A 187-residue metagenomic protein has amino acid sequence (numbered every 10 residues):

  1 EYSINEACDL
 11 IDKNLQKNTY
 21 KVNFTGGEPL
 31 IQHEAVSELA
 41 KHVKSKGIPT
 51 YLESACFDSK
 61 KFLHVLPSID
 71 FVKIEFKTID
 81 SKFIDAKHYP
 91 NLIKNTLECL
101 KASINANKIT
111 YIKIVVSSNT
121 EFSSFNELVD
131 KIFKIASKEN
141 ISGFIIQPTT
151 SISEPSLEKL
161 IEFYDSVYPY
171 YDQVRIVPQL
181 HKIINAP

Functional and structural regions predicted by a protein language model:
E1-V22: Conserved alpha-helical substructure of the radical SAM core
N18-T19, L30-V174, Q179-P187: Conserved AdoMet/S-adenosylmethionine-binding subsite of the radical SAM
